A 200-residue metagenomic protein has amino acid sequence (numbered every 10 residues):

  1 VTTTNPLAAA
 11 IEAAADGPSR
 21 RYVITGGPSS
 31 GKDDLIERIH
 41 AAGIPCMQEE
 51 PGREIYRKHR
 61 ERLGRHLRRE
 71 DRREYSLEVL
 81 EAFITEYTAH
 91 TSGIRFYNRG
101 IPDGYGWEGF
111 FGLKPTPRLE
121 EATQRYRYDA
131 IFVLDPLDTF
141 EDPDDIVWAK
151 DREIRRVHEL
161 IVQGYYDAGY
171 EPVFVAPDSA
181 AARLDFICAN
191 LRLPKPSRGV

Functional and structural regions predicted by a protein language model:
T2-A13, W148-V200: NTP-dependent small-molecule kinase module
G17-R21: Pre-Walker A (Motif I) flank of P-loop NTPase domains
I24: Hydrophobic anchor at the beta1->P-loop junction of P-loop NTPases
P28: The conserved Walker
G31: Conserved glycine(s) of the Walker
E37-I84: Conserved substrate/cofactor phosphate-moiety recognition/catalytic segment in nucleotide-dependent phosphotransferases
Y75-Y126: Glycine-rich phosphate-binding loop used to anchor ATP phosphates in small-molecule kinases, encompassing both
G112-D178: A glycine- and Lys/Arg-enriched "phosphate-lid" helix/loop adjacent to the NTP-binding pocket of small-molecule kinases
